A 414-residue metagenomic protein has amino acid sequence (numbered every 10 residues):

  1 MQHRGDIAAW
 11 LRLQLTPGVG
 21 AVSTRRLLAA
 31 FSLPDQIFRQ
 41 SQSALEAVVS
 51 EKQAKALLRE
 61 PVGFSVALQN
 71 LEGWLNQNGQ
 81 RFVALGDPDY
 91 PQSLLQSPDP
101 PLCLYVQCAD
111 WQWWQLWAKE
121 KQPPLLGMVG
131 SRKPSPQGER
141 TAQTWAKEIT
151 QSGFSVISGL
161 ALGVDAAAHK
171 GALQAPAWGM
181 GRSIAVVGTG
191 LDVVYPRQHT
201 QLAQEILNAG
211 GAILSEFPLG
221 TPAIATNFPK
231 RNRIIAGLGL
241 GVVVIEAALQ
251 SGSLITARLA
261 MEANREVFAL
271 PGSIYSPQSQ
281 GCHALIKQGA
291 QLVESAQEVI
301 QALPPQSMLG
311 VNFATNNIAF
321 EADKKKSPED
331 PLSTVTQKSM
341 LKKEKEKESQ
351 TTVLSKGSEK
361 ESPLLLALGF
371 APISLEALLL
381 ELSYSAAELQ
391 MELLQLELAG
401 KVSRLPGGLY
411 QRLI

Functional and structural regions predicted by a protein language model:
M1-D6, A84-I414: Glycine-biased, small-residue-rich flexible motifs in mid-sequence functional cores and linkers
M1-D89, A399-K401, G407-G408, L413-I414: Short, small/acidic-rich helices and loops at N termini and domain boundaries of DNA replication/processing enzymes
